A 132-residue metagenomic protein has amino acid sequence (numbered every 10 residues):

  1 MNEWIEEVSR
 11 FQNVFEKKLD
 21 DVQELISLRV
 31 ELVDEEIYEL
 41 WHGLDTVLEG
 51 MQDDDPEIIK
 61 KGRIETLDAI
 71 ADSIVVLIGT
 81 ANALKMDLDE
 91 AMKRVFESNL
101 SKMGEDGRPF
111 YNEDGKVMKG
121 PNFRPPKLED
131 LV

Functional and structural regions predicted by a protein language model:
M1-I70, I74-V132: Flexible "arm" and connector segments at domain edges
